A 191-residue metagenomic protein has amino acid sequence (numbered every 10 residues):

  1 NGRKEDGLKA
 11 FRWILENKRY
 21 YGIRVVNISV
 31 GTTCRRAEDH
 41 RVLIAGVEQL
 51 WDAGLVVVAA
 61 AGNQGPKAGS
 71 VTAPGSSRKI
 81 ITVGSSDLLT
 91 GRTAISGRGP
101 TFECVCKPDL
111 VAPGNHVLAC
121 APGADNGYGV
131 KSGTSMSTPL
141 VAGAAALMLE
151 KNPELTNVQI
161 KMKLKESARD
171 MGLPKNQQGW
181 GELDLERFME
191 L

Functional and structural regions predicted by a protein language model:
N1-R78, F102-V105, P122-S132, M136 (+1 more regions): Substrate-binding/access-modulating region of protease and related hydrolase catalytic domains
K9-R12, A45-Q49, I81, A142 (+4 more regions): Solvent-exposed, polar/charged alpha-helical surfaces in well-ordered, non-transmembrane soluble domains, broadly
E16-R19, A112-H116, E166: Glycine-rich, acidic and aromatic/proline-enriched surface loops and short helix-turn segments that act as binding
I23-N27, E150-L191: C-terminal subdomain of the subtilisin-like protease fold in secreted/lumenal serine endopeptidases
G31-T33, A61-G65, S86-L89, H116 (+1 more regions): Acidic, glycine-rich active-site loops and adjacent beta-strand->loop/helix elements that engage anionic groups
T33, A142-G143, L183: A generic alpha-helix surface/boundary motif
G75-E150, E154: Extracellular S/T/G-rich loop segment that most often corresponds to the catalytic His/Ser-adjacent loop
